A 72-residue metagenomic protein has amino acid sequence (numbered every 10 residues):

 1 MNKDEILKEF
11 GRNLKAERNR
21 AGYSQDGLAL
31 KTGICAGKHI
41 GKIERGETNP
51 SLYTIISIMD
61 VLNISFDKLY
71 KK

Functional and structural regions predicted by a protein language model:
M1-R20: A short, Lys/Arg-rich alpha-helix, primarily the initiator
R12, G37, L52-I56: Short alpha-helical elements of helix-turn-helix
E17, K31, K42-I43, K72: Residues in the recognition helix of alpha-helical DNA-binding motifs
G22-K42: Short alpha-helical DNA-recognition segment
I43-E44, T54: DNA major-groove recognition helix of helix-turn-helix
S51-K68: DNA major-groove recognition helix of helix-turn-helix/homeodomain DNA-binding modules
